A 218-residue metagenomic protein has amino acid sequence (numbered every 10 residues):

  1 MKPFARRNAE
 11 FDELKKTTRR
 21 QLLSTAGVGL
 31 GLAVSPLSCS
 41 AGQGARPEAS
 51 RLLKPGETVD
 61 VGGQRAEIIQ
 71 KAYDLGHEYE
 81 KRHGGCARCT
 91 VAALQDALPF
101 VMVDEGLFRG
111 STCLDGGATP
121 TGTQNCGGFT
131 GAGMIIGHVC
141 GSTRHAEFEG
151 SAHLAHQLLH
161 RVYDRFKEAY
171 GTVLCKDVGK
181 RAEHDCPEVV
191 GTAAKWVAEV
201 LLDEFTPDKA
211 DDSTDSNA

Functional and structural regions predicted by a protein language model:
R6-G31: N-terminal secretory signal peptides and thylakoid transit peptides that target proteins across membranes
L37-D74, N217-A218: C-terminal segment of N-terminal export signals and the immediately downstream linker at the start of the mature
I68-Y73, V101-P120: Short, hydrophobic/aliphatic alpha-helical segments
K71-F100: Active-site-proximal helix-loop elements at catalytic-domain edges
D74-K81, L114-Q124, G179-A182: A short glycine/serine-rich beta->alpha loop
A97-F108, V139-L154, L158: Phosphate-handling active-site elements
P120-M134: Conserved phosphate/anionic-ligand binding catalytic regions in large, soluble enzymes, centered on
A155-D212: C-terminal binding/interaction regions
